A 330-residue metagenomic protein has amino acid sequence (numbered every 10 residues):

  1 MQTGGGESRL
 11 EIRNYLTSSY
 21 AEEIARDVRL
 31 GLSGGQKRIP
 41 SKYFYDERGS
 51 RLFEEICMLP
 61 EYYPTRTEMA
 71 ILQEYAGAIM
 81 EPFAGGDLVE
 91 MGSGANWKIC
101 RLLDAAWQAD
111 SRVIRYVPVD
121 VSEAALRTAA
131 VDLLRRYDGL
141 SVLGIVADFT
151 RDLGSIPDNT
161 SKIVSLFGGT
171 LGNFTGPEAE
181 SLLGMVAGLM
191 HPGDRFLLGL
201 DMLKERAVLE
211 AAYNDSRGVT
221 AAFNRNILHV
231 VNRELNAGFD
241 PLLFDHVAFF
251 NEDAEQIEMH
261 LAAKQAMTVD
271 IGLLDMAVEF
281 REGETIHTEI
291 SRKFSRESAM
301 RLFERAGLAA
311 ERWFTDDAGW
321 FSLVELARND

Functional and structural regions predicted by a protein language model:
Q2-Y43, S50: N-terminal auxiliary segments of SAM/dcSAM-dependent transferases
T17, Q36-G85: Class I SAM-dependent methyltransferase Rossmann-like catalytic core, especially the SAM/SAH-binding loop
G85-G94: Conserved class I S-adenosyl-L-methionine
A95-S111: Conserved SAM-binding loop of SAM-dependent methyltransferases across substrates and taxa, primarily the Class I
V119-A124: Conserved SAM/SAH-binding beta-strand->alpha-helix loop
N173-M185: A short, conserved alpha-helix within the catalytic core of class I
G188-L203: Conserved beta-strand signature within the Rossmann-like core of class I S-adenosyl-L-methionine
E210-A309: Substrate-binding/catalytic lobe of Class I Rossmann-like enzymes that use SAM or dcSAM, i.e., the mid-to-C-terminal
